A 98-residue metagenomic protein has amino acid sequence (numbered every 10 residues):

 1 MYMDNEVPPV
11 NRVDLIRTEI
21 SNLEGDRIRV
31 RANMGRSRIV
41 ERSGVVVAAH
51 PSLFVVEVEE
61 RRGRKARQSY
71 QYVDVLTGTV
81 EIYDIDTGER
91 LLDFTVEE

Functional and structural regions predicted by a protein language model:
M1-R38, E60-E98: Short glycine-rich, low-complexity segments
V40-R42: Short, surface-exposed coil-to-beta transition loops
G44-V46: Conserved hydrophobic positions within beta-strands
A49-F54: Short, conserved beta-turn/loop elements at beta-strand boundaries and strand-helix junctions
